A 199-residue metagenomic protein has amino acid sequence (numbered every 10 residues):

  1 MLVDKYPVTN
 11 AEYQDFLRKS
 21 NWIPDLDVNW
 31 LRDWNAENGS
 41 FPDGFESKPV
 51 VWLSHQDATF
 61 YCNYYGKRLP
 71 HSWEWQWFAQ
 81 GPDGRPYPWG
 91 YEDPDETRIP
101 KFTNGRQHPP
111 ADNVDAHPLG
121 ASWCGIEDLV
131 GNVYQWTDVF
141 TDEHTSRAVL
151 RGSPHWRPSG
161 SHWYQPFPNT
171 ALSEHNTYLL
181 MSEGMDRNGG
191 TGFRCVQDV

Functional and structural regions predicted by a protein language model:
M1-D33, L53-S54, G131: A short glycine-rich, aromatic-capped structural motif
T9, Y91, P154, Q197-V199: Non-catalytic surface loops within mature trypsin-like serine protease
E12, D57-F60, R194: Short amphipathic alpha-helical face segments that pack within enzyme cores and frequently flank/anchor catalytic
A36-T177, G184, G189: Functional-site microenvironments in short loops/helix caps that host divalent-cation chemistry
G189-V199: Short, structured beta-strand segments at or near domain termini in extracellular proteins/domains
